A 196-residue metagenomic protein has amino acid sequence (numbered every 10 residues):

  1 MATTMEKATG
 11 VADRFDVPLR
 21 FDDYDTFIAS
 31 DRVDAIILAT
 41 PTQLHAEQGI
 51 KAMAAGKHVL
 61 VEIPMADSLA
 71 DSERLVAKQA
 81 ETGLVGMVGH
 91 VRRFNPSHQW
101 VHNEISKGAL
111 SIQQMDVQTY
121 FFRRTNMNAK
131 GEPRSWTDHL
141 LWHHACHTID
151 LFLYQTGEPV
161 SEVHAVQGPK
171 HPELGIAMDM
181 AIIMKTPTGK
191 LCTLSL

Functional and structural regions predicted by a protein language model:
M1-M5, G89: N-terminal Rossmann-fold cofactor-binding loop
T4, G10, F15-K78: Beta-loop-alpha module in the N-terminal Rossmann-like domain of NAD(P)-dependent dehydrogenases, especially those
F21, L60, V85-M87, D116 (+1 more regions): Structural detector of well-ordered beta-strand residues that form the stable sheet scaffold of enzyme domains
E73-V91, L110-V117: Rossmann-fold dehydrogenase core element
R92-V166, K170-E173: Predominantly a Rossmann-like dinucleotide-binding segment in NAD(P)-dependent oxidoreductases
P172-A177, P187-L196: NAD(P)-dinucleotide binding in Rossmann-like oxidoreductases
I182-M184: Short beta-strand scaffold segments in enzyme catalytic cores
